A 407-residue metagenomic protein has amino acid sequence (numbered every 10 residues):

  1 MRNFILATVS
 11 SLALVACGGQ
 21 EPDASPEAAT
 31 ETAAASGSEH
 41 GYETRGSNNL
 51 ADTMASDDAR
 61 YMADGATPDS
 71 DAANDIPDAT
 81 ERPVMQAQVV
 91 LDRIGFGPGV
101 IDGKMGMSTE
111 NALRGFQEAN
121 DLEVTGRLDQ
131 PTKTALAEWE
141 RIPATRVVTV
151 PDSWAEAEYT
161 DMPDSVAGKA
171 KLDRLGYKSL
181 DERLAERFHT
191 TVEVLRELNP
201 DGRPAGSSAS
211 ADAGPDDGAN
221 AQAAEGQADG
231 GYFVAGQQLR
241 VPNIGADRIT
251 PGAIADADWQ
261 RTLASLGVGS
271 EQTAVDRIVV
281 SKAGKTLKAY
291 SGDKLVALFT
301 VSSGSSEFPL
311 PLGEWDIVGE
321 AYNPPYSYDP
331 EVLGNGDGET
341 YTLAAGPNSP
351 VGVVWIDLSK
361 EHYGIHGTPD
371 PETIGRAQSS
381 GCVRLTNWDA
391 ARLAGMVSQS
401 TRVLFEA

Functional and structural regions predicted by a protein language model:
M1-V15: Sec-dependent bacterial lipoprotein signal peptides
C17-E21: Bacterial signal peptide processing site
D23-S70: Post-signal peptide N-terminal segment of mature Sec-exported envelope proteins
A79-E110, W154-T190: Primarily a LysM-type cell-wall glycan-binding module
V89-P98, M105-E123, D181-G226, G292-L298 (+2 more regions): LysM (lysin motif) carbohydrate-binding repeats in extracellular/periplasmic proteins that recognize
M107-N111, G115-E156, L198-D258: Extracellular LysM carbohydrate-binding repeats and other cell-envelope/extracellular binding modules
G226-G231, Q237, P242-L312: Cell wall/extracellular polymer interaction/catalysis modules
G334-A407: Exported/periplasmic cell-wall-interacting domains
